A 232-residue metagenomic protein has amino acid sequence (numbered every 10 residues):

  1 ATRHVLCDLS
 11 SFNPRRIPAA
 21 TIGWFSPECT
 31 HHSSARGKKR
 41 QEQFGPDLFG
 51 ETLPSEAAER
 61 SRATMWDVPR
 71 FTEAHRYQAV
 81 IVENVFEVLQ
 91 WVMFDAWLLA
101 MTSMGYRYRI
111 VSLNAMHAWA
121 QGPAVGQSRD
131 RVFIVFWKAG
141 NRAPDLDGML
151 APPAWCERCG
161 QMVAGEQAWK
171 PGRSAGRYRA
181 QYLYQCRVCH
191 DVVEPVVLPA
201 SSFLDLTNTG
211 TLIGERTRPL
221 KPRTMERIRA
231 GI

Functional and structural regions predicted by a protein language model:
A1-I232: Conserved active-site and SAM-binding loop architecture of S-adenosyl-L-methionine-dependent nucleic-acid
